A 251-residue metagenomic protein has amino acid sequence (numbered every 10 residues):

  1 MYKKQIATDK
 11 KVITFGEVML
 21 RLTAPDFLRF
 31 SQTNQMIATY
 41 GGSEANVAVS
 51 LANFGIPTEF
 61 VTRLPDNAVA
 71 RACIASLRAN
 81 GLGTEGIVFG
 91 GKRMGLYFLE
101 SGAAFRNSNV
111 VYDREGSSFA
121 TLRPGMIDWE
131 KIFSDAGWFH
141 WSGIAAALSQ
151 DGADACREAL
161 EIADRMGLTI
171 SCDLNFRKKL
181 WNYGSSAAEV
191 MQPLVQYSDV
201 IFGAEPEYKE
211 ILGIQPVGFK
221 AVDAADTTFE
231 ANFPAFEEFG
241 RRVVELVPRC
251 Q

Functional and structural regions predicted by a protein language model:
M1-R29: Positively charged, low-complexity intrinsically disordered leader regions
S31-G41: Short pre-catalytic strand/loop immediately N-terminal to key active-site residues, enriched for Gly-Thr
N46-P57: Alpha-helix C-terminal capping segments
P57-I144: Conserved N-terminal subdomain of the carbohydrate kinase-like
T58, T84, I170-S171, F202: Hydrophobic beta-strand scaffold residues
I162-T169, V247-Q251: A short helix->loop->beta-strand "cap" motif at the edges of active sites that frequently abuts
G167-N175, L180: Short beta-strand/loop segments at the ligand-binding rim of alpha/beta enzyme cores
L180-Q251: Conserved phosphate/ATP/ADP-binding segment of small-molecule kinases
